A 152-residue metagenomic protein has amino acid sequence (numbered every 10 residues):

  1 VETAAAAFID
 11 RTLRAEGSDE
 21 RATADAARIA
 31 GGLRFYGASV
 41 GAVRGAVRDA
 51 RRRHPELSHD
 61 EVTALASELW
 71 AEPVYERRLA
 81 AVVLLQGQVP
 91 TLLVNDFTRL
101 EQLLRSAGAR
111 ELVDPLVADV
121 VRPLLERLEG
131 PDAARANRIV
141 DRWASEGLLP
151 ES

Functional and structural regions predicted by a protein language model:
V1-S152: Alpha-helical scaffold domains
